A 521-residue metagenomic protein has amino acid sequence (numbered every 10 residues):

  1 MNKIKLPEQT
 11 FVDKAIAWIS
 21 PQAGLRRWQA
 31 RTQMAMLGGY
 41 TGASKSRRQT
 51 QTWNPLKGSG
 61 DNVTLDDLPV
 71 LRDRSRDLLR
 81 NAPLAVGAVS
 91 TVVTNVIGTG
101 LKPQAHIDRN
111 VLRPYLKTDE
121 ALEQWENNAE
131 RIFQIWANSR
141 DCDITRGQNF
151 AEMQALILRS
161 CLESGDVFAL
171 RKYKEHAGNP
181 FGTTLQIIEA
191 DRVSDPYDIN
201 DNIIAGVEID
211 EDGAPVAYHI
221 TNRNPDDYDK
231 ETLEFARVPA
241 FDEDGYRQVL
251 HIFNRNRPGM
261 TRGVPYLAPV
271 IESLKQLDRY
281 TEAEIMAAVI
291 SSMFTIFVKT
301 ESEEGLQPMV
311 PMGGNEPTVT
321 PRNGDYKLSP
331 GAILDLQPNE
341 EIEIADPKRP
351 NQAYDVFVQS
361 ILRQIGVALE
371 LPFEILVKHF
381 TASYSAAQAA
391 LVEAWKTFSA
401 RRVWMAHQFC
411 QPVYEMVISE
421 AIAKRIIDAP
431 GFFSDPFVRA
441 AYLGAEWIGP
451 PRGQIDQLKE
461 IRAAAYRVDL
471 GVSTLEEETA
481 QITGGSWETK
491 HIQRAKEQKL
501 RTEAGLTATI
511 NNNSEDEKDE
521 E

Functional and structural regions predicted by a protein language model:
M1-C161, K172: Extended, helix-rich architectural segments
M1-R31, A389, W404-E521: C-terminal anchoring/interaction modules
T50-N54, Q148-Q154, K172-I188, E303-R322 (+2 more regions): Charge-rich, acidic-biased intrinsically disordered regions
T91-I252, R467: Structured, mid-chain assembly/scaffold modules that mediate subunit interfaces within large macromolecular complexes
E123, A332-I455: Surface-exposed loop-to-helix/strand elements on domain peripheries
Q148, K172-Y173, A287-T295, L376-F380 (+3 more regions): Short coil/turn segments at secondary-structure boundaries
G213, I365, E478: Acidic/polar, glycine-anchored loop/turn motif associated with catalytic or activation segments that engage anionic
Y246-A387: Extended, charged amphipathic alpha-helical segments
